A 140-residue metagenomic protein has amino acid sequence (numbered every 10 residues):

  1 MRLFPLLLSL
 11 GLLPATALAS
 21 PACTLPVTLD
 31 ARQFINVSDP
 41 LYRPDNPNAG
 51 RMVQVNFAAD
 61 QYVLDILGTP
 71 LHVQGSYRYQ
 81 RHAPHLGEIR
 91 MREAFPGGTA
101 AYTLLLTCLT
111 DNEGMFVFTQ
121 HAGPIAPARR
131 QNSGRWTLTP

Functional and structural regions predicted by a protein language model:
P5-A15: Bacterial N-terminal signal peptides
L18-A19, M52, T103: Disulfide-bonded cysteine motifs in exported proteins
S20-A49, Y77: Tryptophan-anchored aromatic micro-motifs
A22, E88-P140: Beta-sheet ligand-binding and adhesion/scaffold domains
T28-I35, A58-V63, A83-M91, G114: Short, hydrophobic/aromatic-rich segments at coil-to-beta transitions
P44-H82, G114-P124: N-terminal glycine/threonine-rich, aromatic-flanked beta-hairpin/loop signature
